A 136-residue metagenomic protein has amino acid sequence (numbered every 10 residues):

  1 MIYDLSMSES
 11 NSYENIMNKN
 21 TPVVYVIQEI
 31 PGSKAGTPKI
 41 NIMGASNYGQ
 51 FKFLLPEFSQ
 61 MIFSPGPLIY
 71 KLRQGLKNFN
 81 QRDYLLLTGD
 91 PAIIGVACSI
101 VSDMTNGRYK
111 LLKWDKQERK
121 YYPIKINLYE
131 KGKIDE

Functional and structural regions predicted by a protein language model:
M1-Y84, V96-E136: Long, low-complexity, Lys/Arg-enriched
L87: Short, surface-exposed polybasic-aromatic patches that bind anionic ligands, especially phosphate groups
P91-I93: Short beta->alpha connector loops
